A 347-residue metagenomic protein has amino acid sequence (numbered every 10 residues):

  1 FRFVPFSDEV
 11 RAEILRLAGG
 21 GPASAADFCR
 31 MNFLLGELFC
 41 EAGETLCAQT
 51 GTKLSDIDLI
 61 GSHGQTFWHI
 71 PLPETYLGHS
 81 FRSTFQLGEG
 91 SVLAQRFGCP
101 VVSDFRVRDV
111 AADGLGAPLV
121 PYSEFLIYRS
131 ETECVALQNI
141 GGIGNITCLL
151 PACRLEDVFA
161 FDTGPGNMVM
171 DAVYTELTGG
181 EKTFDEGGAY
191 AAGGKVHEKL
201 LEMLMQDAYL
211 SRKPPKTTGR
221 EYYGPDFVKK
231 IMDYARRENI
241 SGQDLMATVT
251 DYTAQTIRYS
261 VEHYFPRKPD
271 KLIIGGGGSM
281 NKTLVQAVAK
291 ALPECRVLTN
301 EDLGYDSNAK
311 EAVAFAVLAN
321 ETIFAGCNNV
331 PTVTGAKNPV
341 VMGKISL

Functional and structural regions predicted by a protein language model:
F1-A26, V158: Short glycine-rich, Thr/Ser-proximal phosphate-binding strand/loop in the N-terminal lobe of ATP-dependent enzymes
F3-F6, C153-A254, R258, A325 (+1 more regions): Conserved ATP-utilizing enzyme core subdomain
P22-L87: Short beta-strand-loop/turn "lid" adjacent to the catalytic site in phosphate-handling enzymes
L38-L46, G242-K268: Phosphate/ATP-binding catalytic cores across multiple sugar-kinase/actin-like superfamilies, primarily ASKHA
L54, L200, L245, S260-K268 (+4 more regions): Non-transmembrane, aqueous-exposed alpha-helical and coiled segments at domain scale
L77-T84, S91, Q95, C99-K182 (+1 more regions): Phosphate-binding/catalytic loop of phosphoryl-transfer enzymes
P269-A289: Glycine-rich phosphate-binding loops at beta-strand->alpha-helix junctions
A289-A314: Conserved phosphate-binding/catalytic loops in two-lobed NTP-binding clefts
